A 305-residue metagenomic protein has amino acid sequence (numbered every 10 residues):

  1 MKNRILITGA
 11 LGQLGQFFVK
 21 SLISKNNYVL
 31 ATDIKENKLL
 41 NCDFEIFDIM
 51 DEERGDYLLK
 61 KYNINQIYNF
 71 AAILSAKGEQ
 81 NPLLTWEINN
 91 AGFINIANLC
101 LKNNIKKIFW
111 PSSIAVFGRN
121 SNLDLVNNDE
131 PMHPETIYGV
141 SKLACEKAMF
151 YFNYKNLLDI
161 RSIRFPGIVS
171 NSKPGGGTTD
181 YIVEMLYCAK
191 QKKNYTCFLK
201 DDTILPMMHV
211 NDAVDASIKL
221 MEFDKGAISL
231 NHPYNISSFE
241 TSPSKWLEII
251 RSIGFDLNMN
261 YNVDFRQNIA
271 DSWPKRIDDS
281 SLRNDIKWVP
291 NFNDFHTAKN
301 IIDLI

Functional and structural regions predicted by a protein language model:
I5-S24: N-terminal Rossmann NAD(P)H-binding glycine-rich loop of SDR-like oxidoreductase domains
I49-I88: NAD(P)H-binding glycine-rich loop region in Rossmannoid oxidoreductase-like domains and their noncatalytic homologs
I94-I137: Conserved Rossmann-fold NAD(P)-dependent oxidoreductase catalytic core, especially the SDR/UDP-sugar
R119-N122, H133-R161, K190: Active-site Tyr-X1-5-Lys
F150-I204, V210-V214: NAD(P)-dependent short-chain dehydrogenase/reductase
V210, S244, D264-V289: Conserved C-terminal active-site "lid" loop/helix of NAD(P)H-dependent oxidoreductases that clamps the redox cofactor
K219-Q267: Mid/C-terminal beta-alpha module of Rossmann-like enzyme folds, strongest in SDR-family dehydrogenases/epimerases
D279-S281, F292-I305: Amphipathic terminal alpha-helices
